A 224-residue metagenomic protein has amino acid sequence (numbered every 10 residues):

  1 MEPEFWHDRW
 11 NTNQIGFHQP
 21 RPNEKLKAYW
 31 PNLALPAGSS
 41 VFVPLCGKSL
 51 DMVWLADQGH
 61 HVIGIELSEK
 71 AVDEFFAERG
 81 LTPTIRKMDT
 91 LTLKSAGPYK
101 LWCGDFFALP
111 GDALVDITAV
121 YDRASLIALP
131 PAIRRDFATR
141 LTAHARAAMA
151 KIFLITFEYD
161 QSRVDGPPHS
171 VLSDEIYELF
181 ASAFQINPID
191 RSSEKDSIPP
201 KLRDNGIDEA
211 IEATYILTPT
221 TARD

Functional and structural regions predicted by a protein language model:
M1-A37, K48-D51, G64-Y99, C103-A113 (+2 more regions): Class I (Rossmann-like) S-adenosyl-L-methionine-dependent methyltransferase catalytic domain, capturing the SAM-binding
Q14, A124-S125: Short amphipathic alpha-helical interaction patches enriched in hydrophobic/aromatic residues with interspersed Lys/Arg
S39, I117-T118: Conserved acidic residues
F42-G47, S125: Class I SAM-dependent methyltransferase "Motif I" SAM/SAH-binding loop
A56-D57: Gly/Ala-rich phosphate-binding loop of Rossmann-like dinucleotide-binding domains, activating on the conserved
Y121: A conserved beta-strand element that flanks and buttresses the S-adenosyl-L-methionine
A128-R140: A short, conserved alpha-helix within the catalytic core of class I
